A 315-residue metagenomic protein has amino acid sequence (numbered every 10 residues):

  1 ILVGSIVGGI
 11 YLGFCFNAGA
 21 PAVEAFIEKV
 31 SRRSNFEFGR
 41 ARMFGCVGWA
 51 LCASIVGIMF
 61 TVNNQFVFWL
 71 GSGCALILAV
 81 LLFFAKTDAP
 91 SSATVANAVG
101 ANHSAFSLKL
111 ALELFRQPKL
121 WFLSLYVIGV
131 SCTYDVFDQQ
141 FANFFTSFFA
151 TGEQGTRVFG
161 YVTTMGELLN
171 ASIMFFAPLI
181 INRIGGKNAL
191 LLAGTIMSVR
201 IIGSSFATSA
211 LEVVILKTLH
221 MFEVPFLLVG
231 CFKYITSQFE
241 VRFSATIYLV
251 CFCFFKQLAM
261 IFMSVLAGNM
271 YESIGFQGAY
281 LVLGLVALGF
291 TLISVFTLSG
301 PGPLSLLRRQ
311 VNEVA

Functional and structural regions predicted by a protein language model:
I10-F14, R116-F137, T218-F222, C253: Pair of pore-lining "gating" transmembrane helices in MFS-fold secondary transporters
F16-R32, F226-E240: Intracellular juxtamembrane helix-capping segments at the cytosolic ends of symmetry-related transmembrane helices
F60, S172-G186, Y271-E272: Helix-to-loop junctions at the C-terminal end of transmembrane segments in multipass secondary transporters
V67-F84, G278-T297: Symmetry-related core transmembrane helices of the 12-TM Major Facilitator Superfamily/SLC fold
A85-S124, A150-T151, V311-A315: Juxtamembrane intracellular "pre-TM" segments in multi-pass secondary transporters
F137-V158: Short amphipathic helix-loop junctions that connect adjacent transmembrane helices in Major Facilitator Superfamily/SLC
N188-G203: Structural signature of the two symmetry-related core transmembrane helices
R242-S273: A late C-terminal transmembrane helix in Major Facilitator Superfamily
